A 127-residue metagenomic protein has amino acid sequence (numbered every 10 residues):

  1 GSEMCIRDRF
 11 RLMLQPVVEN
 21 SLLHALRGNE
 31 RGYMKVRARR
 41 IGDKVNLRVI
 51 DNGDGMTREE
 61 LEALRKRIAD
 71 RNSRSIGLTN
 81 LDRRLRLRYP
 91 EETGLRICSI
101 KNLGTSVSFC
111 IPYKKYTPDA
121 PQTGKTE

Functional and structural regions predicted by a protein language model:
G1-I6: Short, small-residue-biased leader/transition segments that mark boundaries at the very start of proteins
R7, Q15, R74: Residues that recognize and position ribonucleotide moieties
R9-F10, I41: Conserved ATP-binding motifs of the histidine kinase catalytic
F10-R31: Conserved ATP-binding N-box helix of the HATPase_c
V17, V36, L81: Conserved RecA-like P-loop NTPase ATPase core
E30, R39, D43-L47, D54-E60 (+1 more regions): Flexible, glycine-/charge-rich segments associated with ATP-binding catalytic modules
